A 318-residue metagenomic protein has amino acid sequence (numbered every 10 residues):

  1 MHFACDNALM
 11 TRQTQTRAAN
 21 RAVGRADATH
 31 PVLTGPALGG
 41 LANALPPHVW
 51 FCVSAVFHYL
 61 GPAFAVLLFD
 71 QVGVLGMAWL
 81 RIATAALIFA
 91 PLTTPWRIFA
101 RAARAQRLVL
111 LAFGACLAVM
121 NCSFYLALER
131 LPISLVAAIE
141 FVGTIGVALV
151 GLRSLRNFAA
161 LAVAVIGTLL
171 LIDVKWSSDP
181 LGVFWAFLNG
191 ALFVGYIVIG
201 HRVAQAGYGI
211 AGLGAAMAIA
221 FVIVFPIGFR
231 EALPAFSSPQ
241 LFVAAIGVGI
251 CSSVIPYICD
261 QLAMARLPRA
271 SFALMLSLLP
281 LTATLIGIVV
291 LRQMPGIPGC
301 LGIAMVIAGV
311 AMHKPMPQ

Functional and structural regions predicted by a protein language model:
H2-G76, A112-A115, V119-S123, I166-L169 (+2 more regions): Glycine-/small-residue-enriched transmembrane alpha-helix faces in small-molecule transporters and effluxers
L9-Q13, N20-V23, D27, P31-L33 (+3 more regions): C-terminal-most transmembrane helix of multi-pass membrane proteins
L45-W50, G76-P91, N157-V163, L181-L188 (+2 more regions): Hydrophobic alpha-helical transmembrane segments of multi-pass integral membrane proteins, especially transporters
V53-L60, F64, L92, L111-L126 (+5 more regions): Hydrophobic alpha-helical transmembrane segments of multi-pass membrane transport proteins, especially secondary
L68, M77, R81, A127 (+8 more regions): Hydrophobic/aromatic residues within transmembrane alpha-helices of multi-pass small-molecule transporters
T84-I88, I139-V150, I219-I223, S271 (+2 more regions): Alpha-helical transmembrane segments of compact multi-pass small-molecule transporters, enriched in specific families
F89, V142, G146, R156-K175 (+4 more regions): Hydrophobic transmembrane alpha-helices of multi-pass small-molecule transport proteins
P91-A112: Membrane-helix interface linkers and caps
